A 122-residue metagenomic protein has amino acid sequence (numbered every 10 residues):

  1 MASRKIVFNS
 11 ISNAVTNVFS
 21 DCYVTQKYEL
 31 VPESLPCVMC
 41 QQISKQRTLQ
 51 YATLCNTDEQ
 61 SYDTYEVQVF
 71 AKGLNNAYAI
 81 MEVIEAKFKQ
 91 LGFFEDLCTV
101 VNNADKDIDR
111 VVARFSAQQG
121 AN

Functional and structural regions predicted by a protein language model:
M1-A2, N13, C55-E59, L97-N102 (+1 more regions): Compositionally biased, intrinsically disordered low-complexity segments enriched in polar/Pro/Gly and often Gln
M1-A52, N75, D105: Small/polar-rich, solvent-exposed N-terminal microdomains that initiate assembly or binding
I11, V15, V24, C40 (+4 more regions): Hydrophobic beta-strand residues in large extracellular and virion-surface proteins
Q42-Q46, T57-Y62, A86-Q90, F115-S116: Short, low-complexity, polar/charged sequence segments that are solvent-exposed and flexible
L54-C55, E82: Short, glycine/charged-enriched secondary-structure capping and boundary segments
E59-K72, D109-G120: Oligomerization/assembly interface segments of phage tail-like spikes and tubes
A77-A79: Short amphipathic alpha-helices within nucleic acid-binding modules
E82-N122: Acidic-leaning, charged glycine-interspersed low-complexity segments
